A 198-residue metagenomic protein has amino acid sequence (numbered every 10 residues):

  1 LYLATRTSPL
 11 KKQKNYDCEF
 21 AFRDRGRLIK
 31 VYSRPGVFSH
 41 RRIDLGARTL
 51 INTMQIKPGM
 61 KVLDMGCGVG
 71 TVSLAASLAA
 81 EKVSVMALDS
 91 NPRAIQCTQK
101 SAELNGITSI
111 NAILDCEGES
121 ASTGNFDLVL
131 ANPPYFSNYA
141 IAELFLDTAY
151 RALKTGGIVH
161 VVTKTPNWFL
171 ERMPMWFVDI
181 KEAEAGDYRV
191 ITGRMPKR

Functional and structural regions predicted by a protein language model:
L1-E19, D24, E171-R172, W176-R198: Active-site capping/gating segments
Y2-K61: SAM-dependent Rossmann-like transferase core, predominantly class I methyltransferases with a strong bias toward
L45-A131: Conserved SAM/SAH cofactor-binding pocket of Class I
A76, A149, M173: Class I S-adenosylmethionine-dependent transferase superfamily signal
D89-A94, I141, K164-T165: Short beta->alpha hinge that forms the Motif I/post-I loop of the SAM-binding pocket
L128-A140: A short SAM/SAH-binding and catalytic strip from SAM-dependent methyltransferases
E143-T155: A short glycine-rich, Lys/Arg-flanked "PGG" loop and its adjoining helix->strand segment in the class I
G156-T163: Conserved beta-strand signature within the Rossmann-like core of class I S-adenosyl-L-methionine
